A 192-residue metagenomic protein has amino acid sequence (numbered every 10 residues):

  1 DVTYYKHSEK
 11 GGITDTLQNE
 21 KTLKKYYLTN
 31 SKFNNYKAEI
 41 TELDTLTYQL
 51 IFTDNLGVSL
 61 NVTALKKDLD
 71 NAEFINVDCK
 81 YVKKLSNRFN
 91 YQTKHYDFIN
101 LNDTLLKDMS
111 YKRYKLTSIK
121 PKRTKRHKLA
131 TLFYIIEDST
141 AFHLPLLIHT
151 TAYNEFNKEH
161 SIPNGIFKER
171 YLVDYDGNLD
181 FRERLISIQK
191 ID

Functional and structural regions predicted by a protein language model:
D1-D192: Extended soluble regions of mature proteins
